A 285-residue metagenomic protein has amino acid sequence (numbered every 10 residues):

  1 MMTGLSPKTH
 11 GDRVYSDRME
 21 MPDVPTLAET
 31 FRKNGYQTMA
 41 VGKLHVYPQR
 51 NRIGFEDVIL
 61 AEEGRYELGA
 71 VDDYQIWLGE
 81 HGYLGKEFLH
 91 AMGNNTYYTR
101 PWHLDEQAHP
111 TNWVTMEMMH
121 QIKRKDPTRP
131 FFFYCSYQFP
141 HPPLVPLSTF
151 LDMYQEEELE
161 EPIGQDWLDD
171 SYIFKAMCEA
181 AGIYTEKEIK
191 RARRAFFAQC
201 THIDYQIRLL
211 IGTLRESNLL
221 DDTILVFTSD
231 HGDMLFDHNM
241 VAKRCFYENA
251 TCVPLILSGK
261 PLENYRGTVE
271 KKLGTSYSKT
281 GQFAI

Functional and structural regions predicted by a protein language model:
M1-I285: Formylglycine-dependent sulfatase
